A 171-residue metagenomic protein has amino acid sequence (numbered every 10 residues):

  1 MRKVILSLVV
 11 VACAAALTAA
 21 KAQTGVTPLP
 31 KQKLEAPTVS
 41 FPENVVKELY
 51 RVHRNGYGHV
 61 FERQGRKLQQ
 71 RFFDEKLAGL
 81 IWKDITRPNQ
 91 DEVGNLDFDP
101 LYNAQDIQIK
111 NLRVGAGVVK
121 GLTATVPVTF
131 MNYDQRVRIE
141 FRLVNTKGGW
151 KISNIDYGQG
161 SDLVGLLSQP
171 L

Functional and structural regions predicted by a protein language model:
M1-V4, Q23: Positively charged n-region of N-terminal signal peptides that target proteins for export
S7-A16: Bacterial N-terminal signal peptides
A22-H59, R63: Short, low-complexity N-terminal intrinsically disordered segments enriched in polar/charged residues
E35, D97-R142: Functional cores of ribonucleases/endoribonucleases
A36-N44, Y133-V137, S161: Soluble non-cytosolic domains of exported or imported proteins
F41-E48, L68, F72, D162: Extracytoplasmic/secreted proteins, especially bacterial periplasmic and envelope-associated proteins
N55-G117: Short solvent-exposed beta->alpha transition segments
D84-N89, V119-T123, P127, M131-R136 (+2 more regions): Low-complexity, intrinsically disordered terminal/linker segments enriched in charged and Gly/Pro repeats
